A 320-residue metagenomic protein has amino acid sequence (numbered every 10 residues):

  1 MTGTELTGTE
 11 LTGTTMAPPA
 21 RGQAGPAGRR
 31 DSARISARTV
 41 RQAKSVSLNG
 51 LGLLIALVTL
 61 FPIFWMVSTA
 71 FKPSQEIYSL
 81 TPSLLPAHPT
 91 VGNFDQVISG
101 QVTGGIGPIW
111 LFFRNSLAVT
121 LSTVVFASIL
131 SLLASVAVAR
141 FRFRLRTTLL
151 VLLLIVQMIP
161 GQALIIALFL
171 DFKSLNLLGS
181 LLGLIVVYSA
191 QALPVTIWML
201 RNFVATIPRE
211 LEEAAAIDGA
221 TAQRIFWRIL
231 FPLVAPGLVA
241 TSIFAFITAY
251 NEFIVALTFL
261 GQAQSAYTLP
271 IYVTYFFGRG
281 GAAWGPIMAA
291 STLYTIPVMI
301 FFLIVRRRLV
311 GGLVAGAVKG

Functional and structural regions predicted by a protein language model:
M1-L53, G280-A282, R306-G320: Transmembrane alpha-helical segments of polytopic membrane transport and secretion proteins
K44-G320: A structural signal for multi-pass alpha-helical bundles of membrane permease subunits that mediate small-molecule
